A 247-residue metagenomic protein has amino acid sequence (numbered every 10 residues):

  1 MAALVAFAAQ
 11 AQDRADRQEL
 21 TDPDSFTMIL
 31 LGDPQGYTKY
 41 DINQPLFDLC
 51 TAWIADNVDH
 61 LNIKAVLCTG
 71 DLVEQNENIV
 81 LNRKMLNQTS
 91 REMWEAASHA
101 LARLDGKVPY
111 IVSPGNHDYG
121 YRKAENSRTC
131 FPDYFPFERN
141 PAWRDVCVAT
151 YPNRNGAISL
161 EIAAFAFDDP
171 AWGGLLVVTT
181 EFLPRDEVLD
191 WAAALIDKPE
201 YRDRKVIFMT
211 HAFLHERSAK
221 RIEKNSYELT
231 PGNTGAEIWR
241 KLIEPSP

Functional and structural regions predicted by a protein language model:
M1-A6: Bacterial N-terminal signal peptides
A11-Q88: N-terminal active-site segment of His-dependent metallophosphoesterases
M28, V66, Y110-V112, V206: Hydrophobic/aromatic residues located in beta-strands of well-ordered beta-sheets within soluble catalytic
G32-Q35, G70-L72, N116-H117, F182-L183 (+1 more regions): Active-site metal-binding loops of divalent metal-dependent hydrolases
T38-Y40, Q75-V80, Y119-A124, E187-L189 (+1 more regions): Extracytoplasmic/secreted cell-surface and envelope-processing proteins
N43-I54, T69, S90-A100, S127-F131 (+2 more regions): Stable alpha-helical elements in mature extracytoplasmic
I54-A65, G106, R154-A166, A171-P247: His/acidic metal-ligating clusters that form di-metal
N78-D190: Extended active-site neighborhood of metal-dependent phosphoesterases/phosphodiesterases
